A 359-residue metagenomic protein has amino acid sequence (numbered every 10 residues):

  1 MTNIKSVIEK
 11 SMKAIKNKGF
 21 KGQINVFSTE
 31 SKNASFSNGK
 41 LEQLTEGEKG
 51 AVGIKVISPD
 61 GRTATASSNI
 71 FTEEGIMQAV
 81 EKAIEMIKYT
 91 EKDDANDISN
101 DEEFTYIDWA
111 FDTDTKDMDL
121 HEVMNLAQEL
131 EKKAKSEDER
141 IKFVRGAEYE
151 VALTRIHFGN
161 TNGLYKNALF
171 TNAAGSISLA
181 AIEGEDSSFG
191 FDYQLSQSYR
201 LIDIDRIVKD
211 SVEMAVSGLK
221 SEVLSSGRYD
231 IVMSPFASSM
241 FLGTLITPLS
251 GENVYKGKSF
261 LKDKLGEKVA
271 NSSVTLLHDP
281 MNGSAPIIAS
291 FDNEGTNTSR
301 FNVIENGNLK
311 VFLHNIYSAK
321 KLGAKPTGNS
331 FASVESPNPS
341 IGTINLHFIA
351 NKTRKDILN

Functional and structural regions predicted by a protein language model:
M1-N359: N-terminal small-residue-enriched
